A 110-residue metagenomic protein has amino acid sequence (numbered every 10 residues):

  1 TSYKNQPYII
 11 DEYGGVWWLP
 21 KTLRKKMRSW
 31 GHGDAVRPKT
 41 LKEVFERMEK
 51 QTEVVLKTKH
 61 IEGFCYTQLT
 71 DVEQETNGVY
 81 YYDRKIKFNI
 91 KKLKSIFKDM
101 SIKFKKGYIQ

Functional and structural regions predicted by a protein language model:
T1-Q110: Substrate-binding clefts and catalytic carboxylate motifs of secreted carbohydrate-active enzymes
